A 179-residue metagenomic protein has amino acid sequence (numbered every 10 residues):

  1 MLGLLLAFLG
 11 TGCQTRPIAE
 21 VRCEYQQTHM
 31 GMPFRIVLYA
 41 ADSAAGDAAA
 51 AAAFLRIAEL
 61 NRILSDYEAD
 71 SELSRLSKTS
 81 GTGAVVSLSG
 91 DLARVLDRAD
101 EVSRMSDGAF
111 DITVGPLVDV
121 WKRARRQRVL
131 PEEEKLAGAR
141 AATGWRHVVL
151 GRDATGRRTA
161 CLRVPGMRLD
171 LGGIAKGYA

Functional and structural regions predicted by a protein language model:
M1-L2: Bacterial N-terminal signal peptides that target proteins for export
L6-G172: A contiguous, well-ordered beta/alpha segment that forms the leading edge of an enzyme domain
K176: Short, conserved phosphate/pyrophosphate- and ester-handling motifs at nucleotide-, phospho-/glycolipid
